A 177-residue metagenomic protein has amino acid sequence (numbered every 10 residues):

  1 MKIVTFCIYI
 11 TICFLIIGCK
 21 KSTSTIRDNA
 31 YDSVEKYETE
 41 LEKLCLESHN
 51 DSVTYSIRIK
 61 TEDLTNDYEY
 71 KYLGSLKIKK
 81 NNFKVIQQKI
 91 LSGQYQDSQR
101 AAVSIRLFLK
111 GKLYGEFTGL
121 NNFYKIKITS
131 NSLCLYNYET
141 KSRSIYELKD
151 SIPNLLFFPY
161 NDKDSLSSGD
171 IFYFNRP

Functional and structural regions predicted by a protein language model:
M1-F6: Positively charged n-region of N-terminal signal peptides that target proteins for export
L15-G18: C-terminal motif of bacterial Sec signal peptides marking the signal peptidase cleavage site
K20-S56, K127-P177: Acidic, small-residue rich beta-repeat scaffolds with periodic aromatic anchors
L41-N122: Surface-exposed acidic loop/strand-edge motifs in secreted or periplasmic proteins that form small linear binding
